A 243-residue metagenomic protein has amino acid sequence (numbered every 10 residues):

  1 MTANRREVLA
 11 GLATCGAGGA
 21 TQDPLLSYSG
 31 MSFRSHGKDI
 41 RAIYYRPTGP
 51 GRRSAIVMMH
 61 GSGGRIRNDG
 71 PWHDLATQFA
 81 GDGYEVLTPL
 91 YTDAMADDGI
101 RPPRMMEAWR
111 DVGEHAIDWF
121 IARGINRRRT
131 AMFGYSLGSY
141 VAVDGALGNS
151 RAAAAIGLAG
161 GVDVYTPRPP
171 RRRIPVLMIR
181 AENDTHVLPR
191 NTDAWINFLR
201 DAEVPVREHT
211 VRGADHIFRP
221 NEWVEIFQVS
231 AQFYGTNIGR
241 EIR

Functional and structural regions predicted by a protein language model:
M1-A13: N-terminal secretory signal peptides and thylakoid transit peptides that target proteins across membranes
T21-G49: N-terminal cap/lid segment of alpha/beta-hydrolase-fold proteins
G51-R52, S62-L87: Short substrate-entry loop that stabilizes the transition state in hydrolases
P71, L188-F198: Short alpha-helix in the alpha/beta-hydrolase fold that links the catalytic acid
P102-R123: Alpha/beta-hydrolase active-site loop
R172, M178-R180: Short beta-strand/loop motif that positions the catalytic acidic residue of the alpha/beta-hydrolase fold
N183-V187: Acidic catalytic loop of the alpha/beta-hydrolase fold
A202-R243: C-terminal catalytic histidine-bearing segment of alpha/beta-hydrolase fold enzymes
